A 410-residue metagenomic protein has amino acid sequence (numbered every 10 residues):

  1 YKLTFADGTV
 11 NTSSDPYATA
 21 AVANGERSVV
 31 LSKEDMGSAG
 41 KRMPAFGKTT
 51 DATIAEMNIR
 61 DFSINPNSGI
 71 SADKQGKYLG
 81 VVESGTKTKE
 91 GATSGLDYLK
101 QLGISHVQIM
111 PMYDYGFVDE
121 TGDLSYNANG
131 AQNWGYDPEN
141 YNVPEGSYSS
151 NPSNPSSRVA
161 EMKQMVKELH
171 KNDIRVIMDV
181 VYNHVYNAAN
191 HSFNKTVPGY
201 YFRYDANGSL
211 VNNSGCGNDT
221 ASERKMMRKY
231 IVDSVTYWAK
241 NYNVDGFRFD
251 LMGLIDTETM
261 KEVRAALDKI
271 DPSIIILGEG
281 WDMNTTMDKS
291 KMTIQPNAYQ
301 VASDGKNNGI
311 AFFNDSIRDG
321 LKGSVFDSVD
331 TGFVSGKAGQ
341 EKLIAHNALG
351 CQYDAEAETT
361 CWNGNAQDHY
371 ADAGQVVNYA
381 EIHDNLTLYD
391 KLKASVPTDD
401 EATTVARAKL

Functional and structural regions predicted by a protein language model:
K2-E56, D61-G76: The feature marks proteins involved in alpha-glucan
A6-G8, I59-I64, Y113-Y115, N183 (+4 more regions): Short, solvent-exposed loop/turn segments at secondary-structure junctions
L31, R264-L410: Conserved alpha/beta catalytic core and glycan-binding cleft of carbohydrate-active enzymes
A45-T49, G130-W134, A380: Short glycine/proline-enriched loop/turn "hinge" motifs that connect secondary-structure elements and lie
T53-M57, V107-I109, V176-M178, F247 (+2 more regions): Hydrophobic faces of well-ordered beta-strands that scaffold small-molecule active sites in alpha/beta enzyme cores
R60-Y242, M260-D271, I275: Substrate-binding/active-site clefts of carbohydrate-active enzymes
G246-M252: Short catalytic-loop micro-motif centered on adjacent basic/acidic residues
M252-E258: Acidic-and-aromatic substrate-binding clefts and catalytic sites of carbohydrate-active enzymes
